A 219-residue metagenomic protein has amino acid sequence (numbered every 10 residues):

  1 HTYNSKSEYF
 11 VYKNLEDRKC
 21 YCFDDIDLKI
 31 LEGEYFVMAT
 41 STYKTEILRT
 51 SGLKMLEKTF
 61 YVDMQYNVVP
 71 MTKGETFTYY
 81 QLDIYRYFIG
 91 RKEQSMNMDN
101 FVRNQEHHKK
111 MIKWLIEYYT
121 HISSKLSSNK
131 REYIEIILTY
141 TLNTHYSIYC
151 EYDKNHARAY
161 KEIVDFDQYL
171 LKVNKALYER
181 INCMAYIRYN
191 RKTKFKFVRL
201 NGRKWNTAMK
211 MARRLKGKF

Functional and structural regions predicted by a protein language model:
H1-Y80, Y87-R103: Donor-binding/catalytic cores of nucleotide-activated saccharide and glycerol-phosphate transferases/polymerases
D27-L28, I116, E135, V164-D167 (+1 more regions): Generic detector of well-ordered alpha-helical segments enriched in charged/polar residues, highlighting helical
M38-A39, L53, M71-G74, Y79-Y80 (+3 more regions): Gram-positive cell-envelope targeting signals
L82-R91, N97-L126, T144-N174: Catalytic core of nucleotide-sugar-dependent glycosyltransferases
K125-R131, Y178-N182: Short, surface-exposed acidic
E132-I148: Amphipathic alpha-helical repeat scaffolds of TPR domains
C150-F219: Membrane-interface aromatic/basic loop that binds lipid-linked glycans or pyrophosphate carriers, typified by
